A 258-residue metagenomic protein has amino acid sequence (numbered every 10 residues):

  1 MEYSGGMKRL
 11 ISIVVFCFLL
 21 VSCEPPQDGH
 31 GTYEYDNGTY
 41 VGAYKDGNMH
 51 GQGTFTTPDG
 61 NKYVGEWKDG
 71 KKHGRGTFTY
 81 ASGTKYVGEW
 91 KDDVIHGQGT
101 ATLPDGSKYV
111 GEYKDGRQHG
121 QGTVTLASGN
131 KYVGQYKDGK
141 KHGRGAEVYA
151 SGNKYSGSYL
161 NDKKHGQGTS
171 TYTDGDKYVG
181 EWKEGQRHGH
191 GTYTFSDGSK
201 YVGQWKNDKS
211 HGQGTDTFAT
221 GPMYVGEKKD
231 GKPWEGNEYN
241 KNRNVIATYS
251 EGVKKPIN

Functional and structural regions predicted by a protein language model:
E2-Y3: Short, positively charged and aromatic/hydrophobic N-terminal segments
K8-V14: Sec-dependent signal peptide recognition, specifically the positively charged N-region followed immediately by
I11, L19-N258: Glycine/tyrosine- and acidic-biased, solvent-exposed loop/turn segments at the edges of beta-strands
